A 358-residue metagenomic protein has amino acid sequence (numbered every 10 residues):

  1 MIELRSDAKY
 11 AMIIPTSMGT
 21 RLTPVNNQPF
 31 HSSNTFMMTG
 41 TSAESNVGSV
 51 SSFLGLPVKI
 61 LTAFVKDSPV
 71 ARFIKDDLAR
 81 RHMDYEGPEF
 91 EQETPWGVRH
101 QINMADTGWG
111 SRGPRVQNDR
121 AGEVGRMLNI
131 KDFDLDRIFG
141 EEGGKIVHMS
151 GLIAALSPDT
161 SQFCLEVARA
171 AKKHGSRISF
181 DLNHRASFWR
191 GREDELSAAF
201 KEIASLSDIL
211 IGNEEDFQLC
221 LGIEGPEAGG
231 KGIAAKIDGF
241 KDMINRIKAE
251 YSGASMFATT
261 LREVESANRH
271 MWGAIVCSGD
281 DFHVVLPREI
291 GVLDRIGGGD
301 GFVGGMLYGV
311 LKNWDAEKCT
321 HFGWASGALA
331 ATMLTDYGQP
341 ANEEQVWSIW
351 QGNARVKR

Functional and structural regions predicted by a protein language model:
M1-P29: Positively charged, low-complexity intrinsically disordered leader regions
Q28-S49: Short catalytic helix/loop segments, enriched in acidic residues and glycine and frequently bearing histidine
T39, V47-V58, R80, G309-K312: Alpha-helix C-terminal capping segments
S42-F53, C164-A170: Histidine-anchored nucleotide/phosphate-binding helix
P57-G151, V346-R358: Conserved N-terminal subdomain of the carbohydrate kinase-like
F133, S161-E166, R192-K201: Charged helix-capping and loop-helix junction motifs
F188-G279: Conserved phosphate/ATP/ADP-binding segment of small-molecule kinases
A267, H283-G352: Conserved post-catalytic alpha-helical subdomain immediately downstream of the catalytic base and nucleotide-binding
